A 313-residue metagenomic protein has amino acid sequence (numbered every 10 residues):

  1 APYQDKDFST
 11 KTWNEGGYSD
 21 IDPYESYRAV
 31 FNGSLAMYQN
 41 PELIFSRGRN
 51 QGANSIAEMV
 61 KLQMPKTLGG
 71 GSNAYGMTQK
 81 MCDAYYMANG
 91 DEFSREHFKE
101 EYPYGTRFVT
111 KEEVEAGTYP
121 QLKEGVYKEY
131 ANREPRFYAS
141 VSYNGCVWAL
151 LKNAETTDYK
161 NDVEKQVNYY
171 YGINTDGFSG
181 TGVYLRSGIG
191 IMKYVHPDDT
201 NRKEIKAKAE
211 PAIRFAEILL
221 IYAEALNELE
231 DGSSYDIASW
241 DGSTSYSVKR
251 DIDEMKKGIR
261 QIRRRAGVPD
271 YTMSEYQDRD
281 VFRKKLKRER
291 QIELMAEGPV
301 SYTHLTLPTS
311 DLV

Functional and structural regions predicted by a protein language model:
A1-Y75, Q79, D91, R95-S310: Acidic/polar-rich alpha-helix caps and helix-coil junctions
Y85: Structured C-terminal helix/loop/strand segments within mature extracytoplasmic catalytic/sensor domains
